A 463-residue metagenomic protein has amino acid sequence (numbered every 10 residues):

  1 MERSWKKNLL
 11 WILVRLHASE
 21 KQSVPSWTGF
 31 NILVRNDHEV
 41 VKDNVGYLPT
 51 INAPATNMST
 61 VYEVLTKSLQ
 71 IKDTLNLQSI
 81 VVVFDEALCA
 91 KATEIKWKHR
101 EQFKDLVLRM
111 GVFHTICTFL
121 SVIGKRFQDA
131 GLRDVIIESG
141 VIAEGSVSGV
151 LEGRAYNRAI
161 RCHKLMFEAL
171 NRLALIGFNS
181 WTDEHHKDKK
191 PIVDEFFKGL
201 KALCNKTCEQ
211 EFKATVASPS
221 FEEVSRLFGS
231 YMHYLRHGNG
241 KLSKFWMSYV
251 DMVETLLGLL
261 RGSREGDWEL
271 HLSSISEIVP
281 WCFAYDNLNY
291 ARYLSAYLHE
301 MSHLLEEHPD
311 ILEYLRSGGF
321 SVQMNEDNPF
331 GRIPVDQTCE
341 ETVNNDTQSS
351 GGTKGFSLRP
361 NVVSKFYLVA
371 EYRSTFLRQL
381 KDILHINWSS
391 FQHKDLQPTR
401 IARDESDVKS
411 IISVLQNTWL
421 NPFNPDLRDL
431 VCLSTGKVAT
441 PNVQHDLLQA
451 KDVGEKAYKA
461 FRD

Functional and structural regions predicted by a protein language model:
M1-D463: Long, low-complexity intrinsically disordered regions enriched in Ser/Thr/Asp/Glu with frequent Gly/Pro
